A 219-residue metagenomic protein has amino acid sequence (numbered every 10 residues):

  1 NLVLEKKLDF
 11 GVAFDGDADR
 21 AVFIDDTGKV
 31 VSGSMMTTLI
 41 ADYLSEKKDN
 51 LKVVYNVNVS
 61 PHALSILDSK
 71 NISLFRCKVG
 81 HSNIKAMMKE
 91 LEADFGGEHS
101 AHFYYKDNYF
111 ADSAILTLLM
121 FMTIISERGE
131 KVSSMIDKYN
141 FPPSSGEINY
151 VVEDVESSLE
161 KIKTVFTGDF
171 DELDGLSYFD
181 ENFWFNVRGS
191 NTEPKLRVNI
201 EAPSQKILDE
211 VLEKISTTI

Functional and structural regions predicted by a protein language model:
N1, L39, S82, A86: Short, contiguous clusters of charged residues that form electrostatic/catalytic patches at enzyme active sites, used
N1-I24: N-terminal small/polar loop signature for handling phosphorylated ligands or for N-terminal nucleophile
L4, S32-M36, F179: Short secondary-structure boundary/capping elements
F14-G16, V30-M35, Y109-S113: Short glycine/threonine-rich catalytic loop with a Thr-x-Gly-x-Asp
A18, M35, H99, F103: Gly/Ser/Thr-rich beta-alpha loop segments that engage phosphate groups in nucleotides
D19-T38, A63-L64: Short Gly/Thr/Asp-enriched flexible loops that form oxyanion-binding sites at enzyme active sites
M35-L51: Structural motif
E46-I219: Phosphate-binding and adjacent anionic-ligand microenvironments
